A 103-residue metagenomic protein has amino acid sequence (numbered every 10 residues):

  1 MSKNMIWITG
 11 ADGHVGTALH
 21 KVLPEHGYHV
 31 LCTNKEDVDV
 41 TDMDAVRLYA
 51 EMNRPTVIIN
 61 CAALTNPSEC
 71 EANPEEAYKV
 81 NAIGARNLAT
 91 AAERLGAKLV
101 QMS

Functional and structural regions predicted by a protein language model:
N4-H26: N-terminal Rossmann NAD(P)H-binding glycine-rich loop of SDR-like oxidoreductase domains
M5, H29, K98: Residues at the starts of beta-strands that form the adenosine-phosphate
T9, T33, I58-A62, L99-S103: SDR active-site strand-loop-helix element
P24-L48: Adenosine-cofactor binding site in Rossmann-like domains, unifying the SAM/SAH pocket of S-adenosylmethionine-dependent
H26, N53, R94-L95: Helix C-cap/helix->beta junction micro-motif
M43-V80, A91: NAD(P)H-binding glycine-rich loop region in Rossmannoid oxidoreductase-like domains and their noncatalytic homologs
R86-S103: Conserved Rossmann-fold NAD(P)-dependent oxidoreductase catalytic core, especially the SDR/UDP-sugar
